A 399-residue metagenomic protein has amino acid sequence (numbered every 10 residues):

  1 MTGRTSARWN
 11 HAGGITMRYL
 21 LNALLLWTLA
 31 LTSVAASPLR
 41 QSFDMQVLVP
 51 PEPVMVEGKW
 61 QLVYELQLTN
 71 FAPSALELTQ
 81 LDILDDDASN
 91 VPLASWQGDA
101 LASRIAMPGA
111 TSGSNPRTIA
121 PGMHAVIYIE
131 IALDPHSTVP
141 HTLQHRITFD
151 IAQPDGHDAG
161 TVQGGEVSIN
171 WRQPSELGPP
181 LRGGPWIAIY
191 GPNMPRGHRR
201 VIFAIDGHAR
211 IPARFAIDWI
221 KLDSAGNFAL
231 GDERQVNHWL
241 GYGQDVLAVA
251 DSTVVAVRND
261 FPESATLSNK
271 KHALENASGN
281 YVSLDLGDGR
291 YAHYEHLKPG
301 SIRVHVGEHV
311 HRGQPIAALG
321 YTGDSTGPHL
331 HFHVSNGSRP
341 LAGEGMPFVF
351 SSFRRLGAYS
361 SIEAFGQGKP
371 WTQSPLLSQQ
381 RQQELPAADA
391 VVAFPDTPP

Functional and structural regions predicted by a protein language model:
L48-V49, G58-E65: Short, solvent-exposed loop/turn segments enriched in Ser/Thr/Gly
L68-A75, D85: Asparagine-centered strand-capping/turn motif at beta-strand->loop junctions
A94-S137: Intrinsically disordered, low-complexity Pro/Gly/Ser/Thr-rich segments with frequent PxxP/GP/PP motifs and embedded
W171-G191, G197-V201, L230, L247 (+4 more regions): Acidic, glycine-rich catalytic/binding loops that coordinate metals and/or anionic ligands
H198-A248, V257-E275: Short glycine/threonine/proline-enriched tight-turn/helix- or strand-capping micro-motif at secondary-structure
S252-V254, G307-L319: A structural signal for short beta-strand/turn segments enriched in small hydrophobics and glycine
T253-K298: Zn2+-dependent peptidoglycan hydrolase active-site motif and core
R290-G313: Short histidine-centered loop motifs in beta-beta connectors
